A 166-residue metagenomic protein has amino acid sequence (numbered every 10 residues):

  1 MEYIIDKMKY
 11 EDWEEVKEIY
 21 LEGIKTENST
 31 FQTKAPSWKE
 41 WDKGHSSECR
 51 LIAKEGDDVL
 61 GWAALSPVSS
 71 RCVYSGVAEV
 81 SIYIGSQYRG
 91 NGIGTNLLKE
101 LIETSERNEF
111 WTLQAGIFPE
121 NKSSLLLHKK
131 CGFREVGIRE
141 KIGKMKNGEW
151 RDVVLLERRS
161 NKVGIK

Functional and structural regions predicted by a protein language model:
E2-V16: A short beta-loop-alpha structural element at the N-terminal edge of CoA-dependent acyl/N-acetyltransferase catalytic
W13, K17-K43: Conserved GNAT-fold acetyl-CoA-binding loop/helix
T33-Q87, L98-K99, R159-N161: Acetyl-CoA-dependent GNAT
D58-G61, S123, W150: Glycine-rich acetyl-CoA-binding "A-motif" of GNAT/NAT acetyltransferases
A64, Q114-I117, K129, R134-R151: Conserved catalytic-core motifs of GNAT/GCN5-like acyltransferases
I82-Q87, N91, E103, P119-E120: Active-site acidic-Proline motif in GNAT/NAT acetyltransferases
G90-E103, L126-K130: Conserved acetyl-CoA-binding loop-helix of GNAT-fold acetyltransferases
S105-I117: Conserved GNAT acetyl-CoA-binding A-motif
